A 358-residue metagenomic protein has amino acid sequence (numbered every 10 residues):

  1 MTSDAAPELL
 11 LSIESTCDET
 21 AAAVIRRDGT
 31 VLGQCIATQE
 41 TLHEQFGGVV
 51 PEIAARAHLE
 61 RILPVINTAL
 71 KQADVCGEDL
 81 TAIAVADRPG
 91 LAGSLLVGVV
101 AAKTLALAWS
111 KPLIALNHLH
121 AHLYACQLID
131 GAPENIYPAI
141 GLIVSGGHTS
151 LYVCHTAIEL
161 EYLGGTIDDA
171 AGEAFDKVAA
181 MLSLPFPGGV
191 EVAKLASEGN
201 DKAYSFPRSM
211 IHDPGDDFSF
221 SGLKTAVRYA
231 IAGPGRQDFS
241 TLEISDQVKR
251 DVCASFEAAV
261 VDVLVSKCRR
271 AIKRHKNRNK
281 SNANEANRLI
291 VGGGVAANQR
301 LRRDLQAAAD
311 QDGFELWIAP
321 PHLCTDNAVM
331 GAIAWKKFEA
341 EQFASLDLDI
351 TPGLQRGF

Functional and structural regions predicted by a protein language model:
T2-E8, L116-I140, A334: Conserved phosphate-binding catalytic cores of ATP/NTP-utilizing and phosphoryl-transfer enzymes
T2-L9, S15-T16, A23, G33-Q34 (+4 more regions): A short helix-loop
A6-D79, V85-P89, H118, H122: N-terminal beta-alpha supersecondary unit
D79-G131: Glycine-rich phosphate-binding loop and adjoining helix at the ATP-binding site of ATP-dependent phosphoryl-transfer
V85-R88, L105, S145, L289-N298: Glycine-rich beta-strand-to-loop/alpha-helix junction loops that act as flexible
A115-L116, R288, L305-G331: Conserved phosphate-binding/catalytic loops in two-lobed NTP-binding clefts
H122-Y124, A319-G357: Glycine-rich phosphate-binding/hydrolytic loop that grips phosphoryl groups
K194-L289, N298-D312, Q342, F358: A contiguous, well-structured pocket-lining segment that forms one wall/lid of small-molecule binding clefts in soluble
